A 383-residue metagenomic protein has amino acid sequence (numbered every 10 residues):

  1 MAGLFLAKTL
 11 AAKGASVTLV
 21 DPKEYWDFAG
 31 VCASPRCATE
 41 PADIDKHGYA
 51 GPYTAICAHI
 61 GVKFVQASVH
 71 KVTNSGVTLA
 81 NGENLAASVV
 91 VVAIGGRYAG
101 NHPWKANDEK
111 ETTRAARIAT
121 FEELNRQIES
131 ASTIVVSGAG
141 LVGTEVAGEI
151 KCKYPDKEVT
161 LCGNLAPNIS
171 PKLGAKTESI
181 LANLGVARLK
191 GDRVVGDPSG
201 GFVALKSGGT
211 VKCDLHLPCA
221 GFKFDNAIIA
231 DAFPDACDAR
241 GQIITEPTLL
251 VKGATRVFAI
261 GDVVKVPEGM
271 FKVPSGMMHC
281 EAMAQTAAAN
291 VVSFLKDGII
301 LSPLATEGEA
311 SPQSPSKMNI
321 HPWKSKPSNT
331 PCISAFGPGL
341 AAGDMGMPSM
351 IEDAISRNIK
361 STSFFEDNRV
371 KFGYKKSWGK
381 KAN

Functional and structural regions predicted by a protein language model:
M1-K63, G148-K172: Beta1-alpha1 glycine-rich phosphate/pyrophosphate-binding loop at the start of Rossmann-like nucleotide-binding domains
A2, Y25, R97, V142 (+1 more regions): Conserved Rossmann-like nucleotide-cofactor binding loop
A2-G3, G140-T144, A284-A288: Catalytic nucleophile loop
S16, I60-A67, K71-T73, V77-T78 (+4 more regions): A Rossmann-like FAD-binding core segment of flavoenzymes
T18, H59-V135, L217-C219: FAD-binding core/adjacent interface of flavoenzyme oxidoreductases
T113-S132, K212-L215, C219-A282: FAD-site-proximal beta/loop scaffold in flavoenzymes
Q127-K157: Rossmann-like NAD(P)H-binding beta-loop-alpha module
M283-N383: C-terminal, flexible cofactor-proximal segment of oxidoreductases
